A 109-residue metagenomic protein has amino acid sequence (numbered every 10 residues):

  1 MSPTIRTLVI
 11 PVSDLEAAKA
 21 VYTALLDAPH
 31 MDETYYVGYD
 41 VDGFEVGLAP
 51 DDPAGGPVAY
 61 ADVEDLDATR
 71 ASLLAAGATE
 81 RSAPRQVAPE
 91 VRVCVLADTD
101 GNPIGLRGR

Functional and structural regions predicted by a protein language model:
M1-K19, P57-A61: N-terminal beta-strand motif that seeds the catalytic metal site of vicinal oxygen chelate
M1-P3, A76-R109: Vicinal oxygen chelate
R6, T34-Y35, P57, E90-R92: Residue-level marker for the onset of beta-strands and adjacent loop->beta junctions in well-ordered domains
L15, F44, P53-A54, P89 (+1 more regions): Short strand-connecting beta-turns/loops that link adjacent beta-strands
A17, L66-A71: Short, conserved charged micro-motifs
A18-T23, L73, G101: Conserved active-site tyrosine of GNAT-family acetyltransferases
L26-E33, T79-P84: Short secondary-structure junctions
A28-P57, P103-G108: Conserved short beta-strand elements that form part of the metal-binding/catalytic scaffold of enzyme active sites
